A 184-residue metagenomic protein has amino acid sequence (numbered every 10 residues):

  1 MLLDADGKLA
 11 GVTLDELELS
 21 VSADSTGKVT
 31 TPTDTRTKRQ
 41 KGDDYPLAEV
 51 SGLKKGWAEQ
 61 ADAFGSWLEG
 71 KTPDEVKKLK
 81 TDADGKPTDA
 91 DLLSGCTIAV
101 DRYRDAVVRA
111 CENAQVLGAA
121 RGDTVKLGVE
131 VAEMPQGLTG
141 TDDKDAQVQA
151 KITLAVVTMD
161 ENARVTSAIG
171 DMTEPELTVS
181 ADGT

Functional and structural regions predicted by a protein language model:
L2-T184: Active-site- and interface-proximal helix/loop "cap" or "latch" segments in soluble metabolic and energy-transducing
